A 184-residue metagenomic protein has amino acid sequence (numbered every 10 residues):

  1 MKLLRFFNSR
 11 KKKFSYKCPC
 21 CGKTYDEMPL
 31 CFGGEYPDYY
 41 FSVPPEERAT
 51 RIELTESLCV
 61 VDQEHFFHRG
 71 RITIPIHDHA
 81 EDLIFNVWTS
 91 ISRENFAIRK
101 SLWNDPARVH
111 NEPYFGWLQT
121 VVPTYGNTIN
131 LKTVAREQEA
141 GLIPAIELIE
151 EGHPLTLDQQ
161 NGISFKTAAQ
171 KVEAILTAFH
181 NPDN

Functional and structural regions predicted by a protein language model:
K2-E81: Basic, glycine-/proline-tolerant helical and adjacent loop/strand elements that line or dock onto nucleic-acid
S9, E27, G34, D38-V43 (+6 more regions): Intrinsically disordered, low-complexity regions enriched in small/polar residues
L54-Q138: Charged, low-complexity interaction segments
N104-N184: C-terminal, charged low-complexity interaction regions
